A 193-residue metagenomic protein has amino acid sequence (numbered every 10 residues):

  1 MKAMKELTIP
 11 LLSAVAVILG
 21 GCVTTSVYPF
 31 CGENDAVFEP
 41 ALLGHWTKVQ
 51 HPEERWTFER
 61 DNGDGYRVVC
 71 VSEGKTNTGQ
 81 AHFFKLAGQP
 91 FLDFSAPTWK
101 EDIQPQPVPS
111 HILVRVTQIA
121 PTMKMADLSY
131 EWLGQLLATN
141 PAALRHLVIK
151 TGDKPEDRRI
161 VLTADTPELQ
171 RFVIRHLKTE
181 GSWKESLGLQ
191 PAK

Functional and structural regions predicted by a protein language model:
K2-L11: Bacterial N-terminal signal peptides that target proteins for export
I18-G21: C-terminal motif of bacterial Sec signal peptides marking the signal peptidase cleavage site
V23-A41, V49-K193: Calycin-type beta-barrel ligand-binding domains and close structural analogs
